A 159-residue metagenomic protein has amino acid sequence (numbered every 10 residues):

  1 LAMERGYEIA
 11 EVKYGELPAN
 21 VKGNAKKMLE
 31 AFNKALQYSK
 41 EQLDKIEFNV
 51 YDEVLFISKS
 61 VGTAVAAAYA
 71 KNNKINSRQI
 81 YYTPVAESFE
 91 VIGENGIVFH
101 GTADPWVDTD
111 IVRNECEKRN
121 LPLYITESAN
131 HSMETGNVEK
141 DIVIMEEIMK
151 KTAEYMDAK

Functional and structural regions predicted by a protein language model:
L1-V50: Serine-hydrolase catalytic machinery in alpha/beta-hydrolase-like enzymes
Y14-G15, I80-S88, G101-A103: Active-site nucleophile loop of the alpha/beta-hydrolase fold
K22, A129-I144: Catalytic histidine-centered segment of alpha/beta-hydrolase-like enzymes
L36-L43, N137-K159: Catalytic active-site module of serine/aspartate enzymes centered on a nucleophile-bearing elbow/loop
V54-A67: Gly/Ala-rich beta-loop-alpha elbow adjacent to hydrolase catalytic centers
N73-A86, E94-N95: A conserved short beta-strand
V98-H100, D104, V112: Short beta-strand/loop motif that positions the catalytic acidic residue of the alpha/beta-hydrolase fold
T102-V107, H131-S132: Acidic catalytic loop of the alpha/beta-hydrolase fold
